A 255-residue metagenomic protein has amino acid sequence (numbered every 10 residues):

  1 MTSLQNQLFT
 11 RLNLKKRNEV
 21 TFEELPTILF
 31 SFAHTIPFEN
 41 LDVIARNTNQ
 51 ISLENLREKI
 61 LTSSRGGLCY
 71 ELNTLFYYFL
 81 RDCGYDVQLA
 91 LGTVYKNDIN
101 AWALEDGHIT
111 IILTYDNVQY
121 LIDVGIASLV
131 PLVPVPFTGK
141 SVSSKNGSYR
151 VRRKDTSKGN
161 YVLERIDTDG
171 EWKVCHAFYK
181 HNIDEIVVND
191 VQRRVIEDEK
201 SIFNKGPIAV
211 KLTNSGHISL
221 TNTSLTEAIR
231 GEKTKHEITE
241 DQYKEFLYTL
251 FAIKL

Functional and structural regions predicted by a protein language model:
M1-S64: Secondary-structure boundary elements
S3-Q7, R11-L12, I36-P37, V94-D98 (+2 more regions): His-Asp-centered catalytic microenvironments across diverse enzyme cores, prominently the transglutaminase-like
L4, L75, Q242: Short Gly/charged-rich anion-binding patches and loops
R11, D82, T249-L250: Residues at alpha-helix termini
L61-L68, E197: Conserved aromatic-histidine-acidic binding/catalytic patches
R65-L91, I111, A209: Cysteine-centered nucleophilic/redox motifs
T221-L255: Extended, charged low-complexity segments that frequently continue into or abut oligomerization scaffolds
